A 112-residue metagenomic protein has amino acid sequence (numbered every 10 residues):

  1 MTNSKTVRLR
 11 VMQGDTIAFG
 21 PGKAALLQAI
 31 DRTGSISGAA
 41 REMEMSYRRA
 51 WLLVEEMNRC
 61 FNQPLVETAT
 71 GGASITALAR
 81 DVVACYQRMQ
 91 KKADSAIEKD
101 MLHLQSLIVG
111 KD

Functional and structural regions predicted by a protein language model:
T2-D15: Short, Lys/Arg-enriched N-terminal segment that forms or immediately precedes the first helix of a structured domain
I30-G38: Short helix-boundary/capping micro-motifs
R41: Alpha-helical residues within the helix-turn-helix
E44-S46: Central "turn" residue of the DNA-binding helix-turn-helix
L53: Residues within the DNA-recognition helix of helix-turn-helix
R59-S74: A short LG(V/I)-centered, amphipathic sequence patch enriched for acidic residue(s) preceding the LG motif
Y86-L104: Alpha-helical linker/hinge and terminal dimerization helices associated with HTH transcriptional regulators
